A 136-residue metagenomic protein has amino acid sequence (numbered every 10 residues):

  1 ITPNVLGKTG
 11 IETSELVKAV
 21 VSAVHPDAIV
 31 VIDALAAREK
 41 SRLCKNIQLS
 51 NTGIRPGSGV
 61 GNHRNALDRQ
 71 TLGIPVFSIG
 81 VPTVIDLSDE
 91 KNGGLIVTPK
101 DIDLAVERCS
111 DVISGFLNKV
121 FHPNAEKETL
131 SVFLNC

Functional and structural regions predicted by a protein language model:
I1-L6: Short helix-loop-beta-strand segments that form the rim/entrance of peptidase-like active sites
G7-T13: Active-site glycine- and acidic-residue-rich loops that bind and position anionic ligands or nucleotide-like cofactors
S14-V17, V76, S110: A general structural signal for well-ordered alpha-helical packing
E15-N65: Glycine-rich phosphate-binding loop
N46-K100: Glycine-rich phosphate/nucleotide-binding loop
I79-C136: C-terminal functional extensions of proteins
